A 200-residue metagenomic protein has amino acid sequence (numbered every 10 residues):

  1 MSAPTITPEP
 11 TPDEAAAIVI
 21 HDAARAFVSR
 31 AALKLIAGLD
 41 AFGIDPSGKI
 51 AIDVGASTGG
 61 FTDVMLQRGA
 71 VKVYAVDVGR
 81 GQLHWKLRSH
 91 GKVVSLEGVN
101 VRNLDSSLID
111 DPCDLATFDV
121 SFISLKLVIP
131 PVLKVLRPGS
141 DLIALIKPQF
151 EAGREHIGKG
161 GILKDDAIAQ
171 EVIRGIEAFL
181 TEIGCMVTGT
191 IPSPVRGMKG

Functional and structural regions predicted by a protein language model:
M1-D45: S4-like RNA-binding module at protein N-termini
S47-S57: Conserved class I S-adenosyl-L-methionine
I52, T117, I143: N-terminal Rossmann-like NAD(P) cofactor-binding module of classical short-chain dehydrogenase/reductase
T58-G69: Conserved SAM-binding loop of SAM-dependent methyltransferases across substrates and taxa, primarily the Class I
Y74-L127: S-adenosyl-L-methionine
K126-I143: A short glycine-rich, Lys/Arg-flanked "PGG" loop and its adjoining helix->strand segment in the class I
G139-G153: Conserved beta-strand signature within the Rossmann-like core of class I S-adenosyl-L-methionine
Q149-I191: C-terminal substrate-binding/active-site "lid" region of AdoMet-derived donor-dependent transferases
